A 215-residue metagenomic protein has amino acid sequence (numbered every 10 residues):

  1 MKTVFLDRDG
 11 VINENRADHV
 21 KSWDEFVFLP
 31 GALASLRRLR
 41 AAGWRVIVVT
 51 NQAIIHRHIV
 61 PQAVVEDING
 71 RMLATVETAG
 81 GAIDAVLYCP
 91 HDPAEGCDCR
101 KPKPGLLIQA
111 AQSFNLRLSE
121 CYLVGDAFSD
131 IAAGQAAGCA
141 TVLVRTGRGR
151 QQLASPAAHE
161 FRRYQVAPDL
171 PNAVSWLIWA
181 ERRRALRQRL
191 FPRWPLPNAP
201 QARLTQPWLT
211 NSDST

Functional and structural regions predicted by a protein language model:
M1-I47: Active-site neighborhood of HAD-like aspartate-dependent phosphohydrolases
M1-R8, I12, S175-N211: Non-catalytic pre-domain segments flanking phosphatase-related domains
A32, L36-N69, G81-E95, G134: Substrate-recognition element of Asp-dependent hydrolases with the DxDx(T/V) motif
V49, V144-T146, D169: Generic beta-sheet signal
R57-L73, C97-Q112: Short, electropositive alpha-helical surface patch
N69-A85, A154-W179: Structural recognition of alpha->loop->beta junctions
D98-G134: Conserved Lys-Pro-Asp/Glu-containing loop-to-beta segment of HAD-superfamily phosphomonoesterases, centered on
V124-Q165: Acidic, Mg2+-coordinating phosphoryl-transfer loop and its flanking beta/alpha structural elements, shared across
